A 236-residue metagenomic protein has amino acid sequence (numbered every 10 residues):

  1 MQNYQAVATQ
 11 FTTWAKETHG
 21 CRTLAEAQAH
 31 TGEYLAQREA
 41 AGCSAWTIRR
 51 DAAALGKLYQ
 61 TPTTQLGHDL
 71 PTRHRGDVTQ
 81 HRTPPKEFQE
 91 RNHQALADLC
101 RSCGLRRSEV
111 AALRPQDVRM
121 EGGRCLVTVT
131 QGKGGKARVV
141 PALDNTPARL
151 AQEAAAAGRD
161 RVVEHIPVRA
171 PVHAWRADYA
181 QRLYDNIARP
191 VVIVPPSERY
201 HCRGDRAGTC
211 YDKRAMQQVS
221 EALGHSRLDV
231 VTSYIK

Functional and structural regions predicted by a protein language model:
M1-R73: N-terminal core-binding DNA-recognition domain of tyrosine recombinases/integrases
Q65-R91, G134-N145, A157-R159: DNA breakage-rejoining catalytic core of tyrosine-based enzymes
D77-R107, R203, C210-M216: Basic, Lys/Arg- and aromatic-enriched nucleic-acid-binding interface segment
C100-G123, T232: Short, charged phosphate-coordinating catalytic segments
V110, H173-A188, R203, A207 (+1 more regions): Short, basic/aromatic-rich helical patch in the C-terminal catalytic core of site-specific tyrosine
A112-L150: Conserved tyrosine-mediated DNA breakage-rejoining catalytic core shared by Y-recombinases
M120, P190-I235: Short, polar N-cap/turn motifs at the start of nucleic acid-interacting alpha helices
V162-R176, Q181, R189-V192, R214: Intrinsically disordered, low-complexity segments enriched in Gly and acidic/Ser/Thr residues that form flexible
